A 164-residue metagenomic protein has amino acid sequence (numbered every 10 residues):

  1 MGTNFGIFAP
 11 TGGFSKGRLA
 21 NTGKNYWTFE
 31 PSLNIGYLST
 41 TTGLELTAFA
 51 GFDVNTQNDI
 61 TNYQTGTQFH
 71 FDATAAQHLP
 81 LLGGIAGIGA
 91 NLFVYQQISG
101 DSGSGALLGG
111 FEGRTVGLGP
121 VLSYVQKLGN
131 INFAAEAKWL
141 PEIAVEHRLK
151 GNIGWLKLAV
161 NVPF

Functional and structural regions predicted by a protein language model:
M1-G66, G109-G113, G151, V160-F164: Outer-membrane pore/translocation modules
N62-F164: Outer membrane beta-barrel transmembrane domains
